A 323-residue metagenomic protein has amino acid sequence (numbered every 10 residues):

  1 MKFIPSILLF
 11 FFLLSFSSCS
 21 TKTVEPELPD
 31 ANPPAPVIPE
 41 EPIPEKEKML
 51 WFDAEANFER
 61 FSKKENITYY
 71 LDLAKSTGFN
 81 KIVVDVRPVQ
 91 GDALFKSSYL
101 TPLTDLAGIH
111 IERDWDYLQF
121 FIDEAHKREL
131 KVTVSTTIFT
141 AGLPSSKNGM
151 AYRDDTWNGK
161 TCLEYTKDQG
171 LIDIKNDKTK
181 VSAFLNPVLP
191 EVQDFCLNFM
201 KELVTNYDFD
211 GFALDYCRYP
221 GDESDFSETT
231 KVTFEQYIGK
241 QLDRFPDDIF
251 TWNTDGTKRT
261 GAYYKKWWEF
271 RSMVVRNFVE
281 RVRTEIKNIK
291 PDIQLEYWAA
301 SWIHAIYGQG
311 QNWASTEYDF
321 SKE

Functional and structural regions predicted by a protein language model:
I7-S15: Bacterial N-terminal signal peptides
S17-P42: Bacterial Sec-dependent N-terminal signal peptides
E41-F61, V134-N206, G256, T260-G261: Active-site-adjacent "subsite" loops/lids of carbohydrate-active enzymes
E59-T77, T104-R128, D194-N198, V274-E280: Aromatic- and glycine-enriched glycan-recognition loops and surfaces that form the carbohydrate-binding subsites
E65-D92, N206-Y207: Catalytic domains of carbohydrate-active enzymes, especially glycoside hydrolases
F79-R113: Aromatic-lined carbohydrate-binding/catalytic grooves of carbohydrate-active enzymes
L94-L106, T140-N176, Y216-D255, G308-T316: Aromatic- and acidic-residue-enriched segments that line the glycan-binding/catalytic groove of carbohydrate-active
K131-F139, A213-P220, Y264-F320: Aromatic-lined carbohydrate-recognition surfaces of secreted/lumenal glycan-active proteins
